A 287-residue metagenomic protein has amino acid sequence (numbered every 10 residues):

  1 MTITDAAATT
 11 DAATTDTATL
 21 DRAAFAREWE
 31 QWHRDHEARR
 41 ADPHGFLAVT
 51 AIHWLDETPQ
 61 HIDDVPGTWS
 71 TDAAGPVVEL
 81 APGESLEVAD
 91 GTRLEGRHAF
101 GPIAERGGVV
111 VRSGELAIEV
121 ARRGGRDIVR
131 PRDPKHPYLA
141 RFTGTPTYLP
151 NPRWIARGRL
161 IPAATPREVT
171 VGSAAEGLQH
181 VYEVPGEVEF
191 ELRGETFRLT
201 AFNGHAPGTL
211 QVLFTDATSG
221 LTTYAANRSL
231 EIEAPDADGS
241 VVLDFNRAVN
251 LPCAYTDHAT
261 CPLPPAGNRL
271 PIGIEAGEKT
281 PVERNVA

Functional and structural regions predicted by a protein language model:
T2-A24: Intrinsically disordered, low-complexity terminal tails and inter-domain linkers enriched for S/T/G/P/D/E
H33, E37-P66: N-terminal beta-hairpin/loop module of FHA
L55-R106: Forkhead-associated
D63-V65, A89-D90, R112-G114, E191-E195 (+1 more regions): Short strand-coil-strand connectors
P66-T71, L116-R122, F197-A201: Broad, structure-driven detector of short, well-ordered beta-strand segments within folded domains
G114-V184, E191: Surface-exposed beta-loop interaction hotspot
E189-D236, N246: Acidic/His-leaning functional-site neighborhoods
S240-V242, A248-A287: Extended, aromatic/histidine-rich regions of cofactor-dependent oxidoreductases associated with respiratory
